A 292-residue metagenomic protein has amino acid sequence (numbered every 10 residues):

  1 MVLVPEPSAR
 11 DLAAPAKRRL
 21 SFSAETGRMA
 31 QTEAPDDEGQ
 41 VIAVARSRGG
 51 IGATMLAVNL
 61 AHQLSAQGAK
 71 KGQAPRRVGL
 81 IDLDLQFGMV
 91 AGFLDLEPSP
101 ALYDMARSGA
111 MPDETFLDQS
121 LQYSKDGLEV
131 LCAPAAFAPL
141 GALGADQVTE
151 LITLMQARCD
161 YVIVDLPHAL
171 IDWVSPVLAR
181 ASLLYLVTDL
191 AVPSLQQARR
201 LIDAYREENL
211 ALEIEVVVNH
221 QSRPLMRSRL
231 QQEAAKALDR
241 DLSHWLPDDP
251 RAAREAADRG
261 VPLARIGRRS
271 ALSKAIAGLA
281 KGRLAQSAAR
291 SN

Functional and structural regions predicted by a protein language model:
M1-V41, E207, E213-I214, A280-N292: Acidic-aromatic/histidine active-site loop/patch
Q31-G79: Walker A (P-loop) phosphate-binding motif
S47, D189, I214-M226, W245-A252: G-domain G4 guanine-recognition motif of GTPases
Q67-V130, G141, H244: Phosphate-binding loop that captures ATP/GTP phosphates
D84, D104, L131-V177: Switch II (G3) loop of P-loop NTPases
A181-R200: Conserved Switch II/interswitch segment of TRAFAC-class P-loop GTPases
Q221, A235-L263, I276: Beta-strand-loop-alpha "switch" segments that mediate conformational coupling across diverse proteins
D258-N292: NTP-binding/hydrolysis catalytic cores, primarily Walker-type P-loop NTPases
